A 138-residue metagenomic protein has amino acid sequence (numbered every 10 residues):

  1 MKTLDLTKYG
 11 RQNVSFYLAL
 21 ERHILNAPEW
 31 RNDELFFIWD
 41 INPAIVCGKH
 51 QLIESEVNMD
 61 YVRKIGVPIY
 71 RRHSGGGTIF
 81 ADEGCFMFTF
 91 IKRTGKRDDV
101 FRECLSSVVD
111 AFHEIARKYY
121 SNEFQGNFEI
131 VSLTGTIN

Functional and structural regions predicted by a protein language model:
M1-E56, D60, R72: Active-site loop/lid in soluble adenylation, ligation, and acyl-transfer enzymes
L6-T7, I69, R117-Y120: Short secondary-structure junctions
Q12, F80, K96, V100: Short, contiguous, pocket-lining structural segments that sit at or immediately flank catalytic/ligand-binding sites
S15, A19, K64, D99 (+1 more regions): Conserved active-site and cofactor/substrate-binding residues in soluble primary-metabolism enzymes
I45-G48, F80, N138: Short hydrophobic-aromatic micro-motifs
D60-K92: A glycine-rich, hydrophobic loop/mini-helix early in the fold
F86-N138: Catalytic beta-strand/loop module used to bind and position nucleotide/cofactor moieties in cofactor-attachment
